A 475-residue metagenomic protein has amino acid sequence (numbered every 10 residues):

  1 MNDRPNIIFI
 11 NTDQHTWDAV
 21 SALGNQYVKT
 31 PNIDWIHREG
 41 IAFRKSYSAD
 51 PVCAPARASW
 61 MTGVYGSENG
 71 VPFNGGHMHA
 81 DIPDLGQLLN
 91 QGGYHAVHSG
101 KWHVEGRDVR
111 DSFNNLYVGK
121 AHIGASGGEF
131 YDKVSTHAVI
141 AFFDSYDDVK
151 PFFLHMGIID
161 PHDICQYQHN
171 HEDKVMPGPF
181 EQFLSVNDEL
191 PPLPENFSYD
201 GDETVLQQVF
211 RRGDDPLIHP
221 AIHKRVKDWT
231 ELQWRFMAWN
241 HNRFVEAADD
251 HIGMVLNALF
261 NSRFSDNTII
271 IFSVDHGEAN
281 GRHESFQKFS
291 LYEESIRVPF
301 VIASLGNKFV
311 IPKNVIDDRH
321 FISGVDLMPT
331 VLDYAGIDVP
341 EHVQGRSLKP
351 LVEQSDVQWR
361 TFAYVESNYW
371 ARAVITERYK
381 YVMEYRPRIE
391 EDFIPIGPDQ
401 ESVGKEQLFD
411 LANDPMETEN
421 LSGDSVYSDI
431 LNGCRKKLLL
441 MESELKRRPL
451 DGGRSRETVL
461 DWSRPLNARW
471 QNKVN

Functional and structural regions predicted by a protein language model:
M1-I41, D50, F73, M416-Y427: Active-site-proximal N-terminal segment of extracellular/periplasmic enzymes that hydrolyze or transfer
M1-P5, T12, T16-W17, A42 (+4 more regions): Long, internal low-complexity/basic segments
N2, Q14-Y27, S145-K150, I158-N267 (+5 more regions): Active-site-proximal cap/lid insertion segments
W17-V20, V52-A56, E68-G70, V104-V109 (+10 more regions): Short catalytic/ligand-binding loop motif for oxyanion handling, primarily in non-cytosolic enzymes, centered on
S21-R57, G63-V64, N90-A96, I430-M441: Short, structured active-site-proximal loop/turn typified by the sulfatase FGly-forming signature C/S-X-P-X-R
T30-P31, W60, K101, V109-R110 (+7 more regions): Polar, surface-exposed loop/tail segments that function as active-site lids or cofactor/substrate-recognition elements
S59-L154, I158-S185, T361: Catalytic-site neighborhoods of secreted/periplasmic enzymes that process anionic sulfate/phosphate groups
V104, H171-E172, E293, E366-G423 (+2 more regions): C-terminal, low-complexity/hydrophilic appendages and adjacent surface loops of extracellular/periplasmic anionic
